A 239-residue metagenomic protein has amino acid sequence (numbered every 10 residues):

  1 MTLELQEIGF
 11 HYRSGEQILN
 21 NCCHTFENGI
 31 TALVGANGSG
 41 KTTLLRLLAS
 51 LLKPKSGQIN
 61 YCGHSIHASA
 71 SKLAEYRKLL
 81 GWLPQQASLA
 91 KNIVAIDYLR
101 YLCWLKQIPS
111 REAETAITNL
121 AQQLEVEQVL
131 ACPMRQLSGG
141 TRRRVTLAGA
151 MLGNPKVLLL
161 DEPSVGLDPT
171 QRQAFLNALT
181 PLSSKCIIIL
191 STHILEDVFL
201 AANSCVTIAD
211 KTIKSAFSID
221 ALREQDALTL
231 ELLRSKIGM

Functional and structural regions predicted by a protein language model:
M1-L5, G9-N21, A70-K72: A short, flexible loop at the N-terminus of ABC-type nucleotide-binding domains that lies
V34-A36: The feature captures the beta-strand-to-loop junction immediately N-terminal to the Walker
A49: Helix-to-loop junction immediately C-terminal to a conserved catalytic motif
G57-A68, E75-Y76: Conserved ABC transporter NBD signature motif
R100, W104, R111-V129: Conserved ABC ATPase "signature" region
P133-G140: Conserved ABC ATPase signature
L158-E162: Catalytic Walker B motif of ABC-type/P-loop ATPase nucleotide-binding domains
